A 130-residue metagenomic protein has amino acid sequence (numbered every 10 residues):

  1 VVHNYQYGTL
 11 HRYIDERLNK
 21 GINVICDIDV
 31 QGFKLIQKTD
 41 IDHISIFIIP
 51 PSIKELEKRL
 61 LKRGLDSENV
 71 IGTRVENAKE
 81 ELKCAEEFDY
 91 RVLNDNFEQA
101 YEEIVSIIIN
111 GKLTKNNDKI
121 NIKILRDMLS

Functional and structural regions predicted by a protein language model:
V1-V24, V30-K34: ATP-dependent small-molecule kinase phosphotransfer cores that center on conserved nucleotide phosphate-binding segments
Q6-L10, D29-G32, S52, L56 (+4 more regions): Helical mechanochemical/support elements of P-loop NTPase systems and associated helical scaffolds
Y13, N77, E103-I107: Alpha-helical elements of Rossmann-like donor-binding domains used by nucleotide-donor carbohydrate transfer enzymes
E16-N19, K38-I41, K83-A85: Conserved catalytic network of the ASCE P-loop NTPase/AAA+ motor domain
V24-D29, K38-R63, N94: Conserved phosphate-donor/acceptor-positioning beta-strand/loop module used by diverse small-molecule
K34-I36, F88: Extended rod-forming repeat segments used as scaffolds/tethers
H43, I53-E55, L61-K83, E98-Q99: Ras-like small GTPase catalytic G-domain
K62-D66, K83-S130: NTP-dependent small-molecule kinase module
